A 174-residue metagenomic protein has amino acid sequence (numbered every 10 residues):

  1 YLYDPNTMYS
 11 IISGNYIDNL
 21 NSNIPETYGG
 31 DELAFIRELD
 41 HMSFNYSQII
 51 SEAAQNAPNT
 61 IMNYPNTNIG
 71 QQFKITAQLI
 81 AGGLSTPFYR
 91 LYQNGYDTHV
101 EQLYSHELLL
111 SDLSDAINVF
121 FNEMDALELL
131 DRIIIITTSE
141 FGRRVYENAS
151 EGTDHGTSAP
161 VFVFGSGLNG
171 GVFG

Functional and structural regions predicted by a protein language model:
Y1-A126, Y146, P160-S166, V172-G174: Feature for exported/extracytoplasmic and membrane-associated proteins, marking the mature portion
P87-Y89, D131-I134: Residue-level recognition of the N-termini of beta-strands and the immediately preceding loop/turn
I133-F141: Acidic/histidine-rich, metal-coordinating catalytic segments
A149-G152: Short proline/glycine-enriched turn/loop segments at secondary-structure junctions
H155-G156: Phosphate-handling catalytic cores of nucleic-acid transaction enzymes
